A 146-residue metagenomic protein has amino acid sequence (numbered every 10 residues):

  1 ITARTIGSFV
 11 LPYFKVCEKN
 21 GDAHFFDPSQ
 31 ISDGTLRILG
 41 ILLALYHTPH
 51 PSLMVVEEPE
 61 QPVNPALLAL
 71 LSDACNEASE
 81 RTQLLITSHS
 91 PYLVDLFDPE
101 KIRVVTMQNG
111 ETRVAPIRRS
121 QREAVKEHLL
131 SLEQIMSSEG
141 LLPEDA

Functional and structural regions predicted by a protein language model:
T2-Y46, P59-A66: Conserved ABC ATPase signature
I6, K19, H50, P99 (+1 more regions): Short strand-connecting beta-turns/loops that link adjacent beta-strands
H24, S52-L53: The start of beta-strands in P-loop NTPase/AAA+ ATPase cores
D33, H47, D95-P99: Generic structural "secondary-structure junction" signal
T48-P51, A74: Residue-level detector of alpha-helix boundary/anchor positions
M54-E58: Catalytic Walker B motif of ABC-type/P-loop ATPase nucleotide-binding domains
A69-A146: C-terminal lobe/lid and adjacent interdomain/linker elements of RecA-like ASCE P-loop ATPase modules
